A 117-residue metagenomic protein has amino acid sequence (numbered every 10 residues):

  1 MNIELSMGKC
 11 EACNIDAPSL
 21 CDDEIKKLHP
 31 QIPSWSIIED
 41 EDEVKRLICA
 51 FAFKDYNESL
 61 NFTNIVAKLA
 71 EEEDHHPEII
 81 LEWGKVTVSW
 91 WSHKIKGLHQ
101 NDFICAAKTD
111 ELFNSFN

Functional and structural regions predicted by a protein language model:
M1-N117: Long, contiguous binding/interaction regions
